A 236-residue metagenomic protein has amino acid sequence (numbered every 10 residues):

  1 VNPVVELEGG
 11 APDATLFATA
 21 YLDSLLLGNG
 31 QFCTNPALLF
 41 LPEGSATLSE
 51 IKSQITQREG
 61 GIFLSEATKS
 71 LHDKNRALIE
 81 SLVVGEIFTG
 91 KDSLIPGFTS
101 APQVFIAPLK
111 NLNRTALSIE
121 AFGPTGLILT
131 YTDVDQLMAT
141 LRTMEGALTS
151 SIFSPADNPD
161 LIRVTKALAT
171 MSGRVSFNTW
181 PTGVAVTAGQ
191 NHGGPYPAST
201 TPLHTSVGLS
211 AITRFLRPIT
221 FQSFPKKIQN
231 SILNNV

Functional and structural regions predicted by a protein language model:
V1-E43: Conserved NAD(P)+-binding/catalytic subdomain of aldehyde/semialdehyde dehydrogenases
V1-V5, G123, P197-T200: Short beta-alpha connecting loops at secondary-structure transitions that line or flank enzyme active sites
N2-E6, E50, A188-N191: Short acidic, glycine/serine/threonine-rich loops at helix termini
E8-G9, I55, N191-Y196: Short secondary-structure boundary/capping segments
A14-T19, L48, N158-T165: Well-ordered, non-membrane alpha-helical segments in soluble/globular domains
T19, L27, F40-L148: NAD(P)-dependent aldehyde/semialdehyde dehydrogenase
G97, A101, V134-Q229: C-terminal core of ALDH-fold dehydrogenases
N230-V236: Extended hydrophobic packing segments that form well-structured cores
